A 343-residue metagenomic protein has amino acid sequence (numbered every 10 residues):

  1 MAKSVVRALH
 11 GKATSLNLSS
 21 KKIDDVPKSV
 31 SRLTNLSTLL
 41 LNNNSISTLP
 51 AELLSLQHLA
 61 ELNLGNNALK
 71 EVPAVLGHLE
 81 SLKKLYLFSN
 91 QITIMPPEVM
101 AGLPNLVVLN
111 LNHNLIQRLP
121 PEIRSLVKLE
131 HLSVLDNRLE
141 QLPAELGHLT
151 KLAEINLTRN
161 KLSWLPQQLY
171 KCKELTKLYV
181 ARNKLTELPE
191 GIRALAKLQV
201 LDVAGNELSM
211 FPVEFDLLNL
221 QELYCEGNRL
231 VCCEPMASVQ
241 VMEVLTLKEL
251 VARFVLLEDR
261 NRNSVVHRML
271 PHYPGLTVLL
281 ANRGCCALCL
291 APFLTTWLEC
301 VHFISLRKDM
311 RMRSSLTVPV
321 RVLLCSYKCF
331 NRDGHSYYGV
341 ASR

Functional and structural regions predicted by a protein language model:
M1-V75, L79-P121, E130-L135, Q141-A144 (+4 more regions): The feature captures the LRR N-terminal capping module
D24, T186, S209-F211, C232: Conserved glycine-centered beta-strand/turn positions repeated across beta-sheet architectures
A101, K171, L217: Conserved catalytic network of the ASCE P-loop NTPase/AAA+ motor domain
N112-G205: Eukaryotic tandem repeat interaction scaffolds
G191-L230: Repeat-solenoid scaffold signature
